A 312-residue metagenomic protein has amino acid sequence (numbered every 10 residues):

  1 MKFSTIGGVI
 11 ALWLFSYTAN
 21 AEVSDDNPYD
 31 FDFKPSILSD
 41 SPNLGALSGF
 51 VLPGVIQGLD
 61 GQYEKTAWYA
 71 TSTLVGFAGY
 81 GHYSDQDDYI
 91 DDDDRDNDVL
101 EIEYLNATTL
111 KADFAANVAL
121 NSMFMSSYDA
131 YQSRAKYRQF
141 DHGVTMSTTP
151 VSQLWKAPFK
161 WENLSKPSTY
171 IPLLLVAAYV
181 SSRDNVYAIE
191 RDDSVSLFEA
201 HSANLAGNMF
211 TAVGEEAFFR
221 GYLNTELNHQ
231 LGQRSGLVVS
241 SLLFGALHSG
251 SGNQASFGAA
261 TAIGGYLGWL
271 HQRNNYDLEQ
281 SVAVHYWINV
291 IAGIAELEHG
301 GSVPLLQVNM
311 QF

Functional and structural regions predicted by a protein language model:
M1-N204, T211, G221-N224, H229-S235 (+1 more regions): N-terminal targeting leaders of membrane proteins
G49-G54, F218, L237-L247, I263-Y266: Hydrophobic, membrane-inserted alpha-helices
L59-T66, G252, R273-Y276: Membrane-helix interface "capping/anchor" motifs
A116-S133, S241, S256-M310: Functionally important transmembrane alpha-helices
N204-T211, L242-H248: Transmembrane beta-strand segments that form the barrel wall of outer-membrane beta-barrel proteins
A217, G221, T225-E226, W269 (+1 more regions): Membrane-interface helix caps of multi-pass small-molecule transporters
L247-A255: Membrane-interface helix caps and helix-loop-helix hairpins in membrane proteins
